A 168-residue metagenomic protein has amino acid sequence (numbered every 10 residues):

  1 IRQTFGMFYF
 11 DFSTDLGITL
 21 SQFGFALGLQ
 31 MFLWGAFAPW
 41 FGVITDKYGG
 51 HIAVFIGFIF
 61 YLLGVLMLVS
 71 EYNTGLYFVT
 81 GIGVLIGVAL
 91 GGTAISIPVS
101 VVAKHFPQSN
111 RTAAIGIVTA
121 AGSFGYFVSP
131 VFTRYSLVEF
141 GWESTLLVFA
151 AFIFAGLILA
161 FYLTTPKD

Functional and structural regions predicted by a protein language model:
Q3, M31-P39, Y126-F127: Residue-level signature of mid-helix packing/kink "hotspots" within the transmembrane helices of 12-pass Major
G6-G35: Extracellular/periplasmic helix-loop-helix junction of adjacent transmembrane segments in MFS-like secondary
F37-G49: Helix-to-loop junctions at the C-terminal end of transmembrane segments in multipass secondary transporters
I59-N73: C-terminal ends and interior cores of transmembrane alpha-helices in multi-pass membrane transporters/permeases
L76-T93: Hydrophobic core of transmembrane alpha-helices in multi-pass small-molecule transporters, especially MFS/SLC-type
G92-F106: Intracellular juxtamembrane helix-capping segments at the cytosolic ends of symmetry-related transmembrane helices
V118-D168: Helix-loop-helix hairpin linking two adjacent transmembrane segments in secondary transporters
